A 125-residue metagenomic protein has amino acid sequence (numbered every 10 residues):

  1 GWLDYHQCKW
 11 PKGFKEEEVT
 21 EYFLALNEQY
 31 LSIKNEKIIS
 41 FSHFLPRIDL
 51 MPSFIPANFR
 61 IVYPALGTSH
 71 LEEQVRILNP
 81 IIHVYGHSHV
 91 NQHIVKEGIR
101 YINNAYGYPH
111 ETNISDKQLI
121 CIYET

Functional and structural regions predicted by a protein language model:
G1, G13, N27, N35 (+4 more regions): Residue-identity detector for glycine
G1-V62: Active-site-proximal loop/helix segment associated with metal-binding centers of metalloenzymes
I39, I82-H83: Hydrophobic "anchor" residues on beta-strands that sit immediately upstream of conserved functional sites
H43, G86-H87: Active-site glycine-centered loops adjacent to acidic/histidine catalytic or metal-binding residues that shape
P52, A57-I81, H89-T125: Binuclear metal-dependent phosphoesterase catalytic core
